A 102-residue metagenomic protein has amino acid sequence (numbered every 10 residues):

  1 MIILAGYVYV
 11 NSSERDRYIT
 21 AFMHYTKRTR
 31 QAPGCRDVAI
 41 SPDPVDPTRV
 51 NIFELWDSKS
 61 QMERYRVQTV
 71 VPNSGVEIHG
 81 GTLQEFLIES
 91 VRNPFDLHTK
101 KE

Functional and structural regions predicted by a protein language model:
M1-I2, R17, P33-C35: Short, flexible segments with low predicted structural confidence
I2, A39-T48, S74-E102: Glycine-rich beta-strand-turn "strand-cap" elements at beta-sheet edges
I2-V8, A39-V67: Short, well-ordered beta-strand segments in beta-rich or mixed alpha/beta enzyme and ligand-binding folds
Y9-Y18: Short, surface-exposed ligand-recognition loops at beta-strand->loop->(often short) alpha-helix junctions that present
S13, H24, V45-P47, S60 (+1 more regions): Short alpha-helical
H24-R36, L55-E89: An amphipathic, aromatic/His-enriched active-site/gating alpha helix that lines ligand/cofactor pockets
